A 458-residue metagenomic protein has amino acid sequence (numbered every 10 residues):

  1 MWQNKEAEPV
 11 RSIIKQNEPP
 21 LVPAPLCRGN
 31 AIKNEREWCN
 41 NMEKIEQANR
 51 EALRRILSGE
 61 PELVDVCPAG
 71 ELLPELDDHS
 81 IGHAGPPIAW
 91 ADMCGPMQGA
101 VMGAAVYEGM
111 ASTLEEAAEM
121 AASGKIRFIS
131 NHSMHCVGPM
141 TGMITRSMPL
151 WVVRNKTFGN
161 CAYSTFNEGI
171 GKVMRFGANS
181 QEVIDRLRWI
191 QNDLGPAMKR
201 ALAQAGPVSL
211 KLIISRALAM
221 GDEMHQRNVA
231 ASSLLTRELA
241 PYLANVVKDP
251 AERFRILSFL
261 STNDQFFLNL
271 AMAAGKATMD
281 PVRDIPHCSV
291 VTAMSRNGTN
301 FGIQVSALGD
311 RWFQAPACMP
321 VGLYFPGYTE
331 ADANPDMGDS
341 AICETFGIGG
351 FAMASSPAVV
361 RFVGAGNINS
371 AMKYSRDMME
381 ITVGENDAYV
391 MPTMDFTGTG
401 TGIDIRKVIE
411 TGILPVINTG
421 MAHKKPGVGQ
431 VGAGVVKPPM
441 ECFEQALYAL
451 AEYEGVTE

Functional and structural regions predicted by a protein language model:
I13-K15: Repetitive helical segments and hydrophobic/amphipathic motifs
N34-E458: Anaerobic metallocofactor- and corrinoid-dependent redox/one-carbon enzyme cores, especially those from methanogenesis
